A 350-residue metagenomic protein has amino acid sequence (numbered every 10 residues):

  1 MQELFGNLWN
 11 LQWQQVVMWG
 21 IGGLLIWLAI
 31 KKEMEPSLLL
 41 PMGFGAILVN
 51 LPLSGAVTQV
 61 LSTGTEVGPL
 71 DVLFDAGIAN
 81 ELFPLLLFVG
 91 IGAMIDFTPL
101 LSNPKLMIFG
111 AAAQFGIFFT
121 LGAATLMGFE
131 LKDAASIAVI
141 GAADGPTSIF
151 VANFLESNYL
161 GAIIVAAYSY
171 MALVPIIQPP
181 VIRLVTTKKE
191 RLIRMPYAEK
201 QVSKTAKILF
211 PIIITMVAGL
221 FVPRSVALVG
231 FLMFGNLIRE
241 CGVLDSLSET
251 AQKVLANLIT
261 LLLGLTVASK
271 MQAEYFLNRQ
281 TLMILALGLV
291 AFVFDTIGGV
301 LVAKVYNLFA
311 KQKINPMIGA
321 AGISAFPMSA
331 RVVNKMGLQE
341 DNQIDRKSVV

Functional and structural regions predicted by a protein language model:
M1-T65: N-terminal alpha-helical transmembrane segments of multi-pass membrane transport and channel/translocase proteins
N7-M18, D71-L87, D133-G141, Y168 (+2 more regions): Structural signature of hydrophobic alpha-helical transmembrane segments
Q12, F97-L121, A273-G299, V350: Entry/N-cap segments of selected transmembrane alpha helices and their immediately preceding amphipathic helices
L25, L48, G77-L101, G235-I238 (+1 more regions): Hydrophobic transmembrane alpha-helices of secondary-active transporters and Na+-translocating membrane complexes
D75, A79-N80, I91-M94, F109-F119 (+5 more regions): Alpha-helical membrane segments and immediately flanking helix-loop junctions that form or couple to the substrate/ion
N158-I176, L287-D295, I318: Alpha-helical transmembrane segments
S169-V243: Membrane-embedded hairpin module used as a gating/binding unit in multi-pass transport and secretion proteins
T215-G299: Transmembrane helical segments that form the transport core of multi-pass membrane transport proteins
